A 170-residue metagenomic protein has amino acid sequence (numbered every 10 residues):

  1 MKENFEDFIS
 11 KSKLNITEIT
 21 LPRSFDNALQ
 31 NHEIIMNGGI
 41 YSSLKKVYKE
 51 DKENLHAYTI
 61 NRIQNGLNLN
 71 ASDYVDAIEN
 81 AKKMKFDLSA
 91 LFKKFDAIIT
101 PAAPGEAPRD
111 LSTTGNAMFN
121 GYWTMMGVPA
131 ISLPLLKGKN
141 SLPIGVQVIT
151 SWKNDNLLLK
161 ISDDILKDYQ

Functional and structural regions predicted by a protein language model:
M1-Q30, L67: Gly/Ser-rich, acidic/histidine-flanked active-site/gating loops
E6-D7, K11, N65, L69-E79 (+1 more regions): Structural helix-boundary/capping segments
A28, P108-L111, L142, L158: Short glycine-/acidic-enriched loop or helix-start segments at secondary-structure transitions that form or flank
N31-K85, S89, P134-G145: Short helix-loop capping/hinge segments that flank enzyme active sites or metal/cofactor-binding pockets
H32, D76, A103-G121: Short, surface-exposed loop/helix-turn segments at secondary-structure junctions that function as lids/hinges flanking
D87-S89, T114-P134: Small-aliphatic-rich amphipathic alpha-helix that forms the alpha element of a beta-alpha
